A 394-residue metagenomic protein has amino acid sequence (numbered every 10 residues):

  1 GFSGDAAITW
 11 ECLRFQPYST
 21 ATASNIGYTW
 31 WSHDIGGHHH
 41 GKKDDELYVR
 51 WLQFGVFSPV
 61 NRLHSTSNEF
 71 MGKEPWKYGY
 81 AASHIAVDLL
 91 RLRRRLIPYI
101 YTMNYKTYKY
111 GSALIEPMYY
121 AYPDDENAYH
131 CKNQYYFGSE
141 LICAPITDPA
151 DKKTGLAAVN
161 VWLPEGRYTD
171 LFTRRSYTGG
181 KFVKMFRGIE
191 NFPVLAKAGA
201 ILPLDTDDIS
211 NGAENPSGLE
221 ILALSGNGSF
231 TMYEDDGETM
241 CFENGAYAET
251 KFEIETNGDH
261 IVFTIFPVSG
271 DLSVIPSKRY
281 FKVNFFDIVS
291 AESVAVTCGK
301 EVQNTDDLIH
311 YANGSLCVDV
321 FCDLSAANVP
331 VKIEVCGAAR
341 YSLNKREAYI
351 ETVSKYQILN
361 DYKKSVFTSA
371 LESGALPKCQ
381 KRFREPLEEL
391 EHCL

Functional and structural regions predicted by a protein language model:
G1-A7, C12-H33, H38-K300, A326-N328 (+2 more regions): Catalytic core of carbohydrate-active enzymes
S112, S269, N313, T368 (+1 more regions): Generic N-terminal initiation segments characterized by hydrophobic and/or small/turn-forming residues
S229-M232, C241, V262, H310 (+3 more regions): Intrinsic disorder/low-structure terminal segments
G299-H310: Solvent-exposed serine/threonine-rich low-complexity stretches and specific carbohydrate-binding patches
L308-P330: A surface-exposed beta-strand-loop module
S325-A326, V335-L394: Mature N-terminal, pre-catalytic/accessory segment of carbohydrate-active enzymes
